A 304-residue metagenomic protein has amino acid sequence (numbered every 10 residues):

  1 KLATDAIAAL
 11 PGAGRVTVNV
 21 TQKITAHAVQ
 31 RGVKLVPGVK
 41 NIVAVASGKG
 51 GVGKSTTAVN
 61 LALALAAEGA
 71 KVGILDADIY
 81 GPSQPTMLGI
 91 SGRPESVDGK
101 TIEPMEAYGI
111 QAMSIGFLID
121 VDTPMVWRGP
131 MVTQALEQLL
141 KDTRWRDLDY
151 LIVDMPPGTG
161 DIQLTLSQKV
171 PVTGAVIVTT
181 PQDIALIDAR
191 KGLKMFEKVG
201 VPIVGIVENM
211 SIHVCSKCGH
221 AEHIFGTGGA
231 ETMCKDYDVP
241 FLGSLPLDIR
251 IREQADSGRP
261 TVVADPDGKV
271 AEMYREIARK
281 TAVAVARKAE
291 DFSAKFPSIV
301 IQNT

Functional and structural regions predicted by a protein language model:
K1-T17: Short, non-transmembrane amphipathic alpha-helical segments
I7, V39, G50, D76 (+9 more regions): Residue-level signature of catalytic and energy-coupling elements of molecular machines, predominantly ATP/GTP-dependent
V33-K34, D149-Y150, P156-S257: Conserved catalytic-core segment of NTP-binding enzymes
K34-K40: Phosphate-binding P-loop
I42-D78, L193: Walker A/P-loop phosphate-binding motif and the immediately C-terminal alpha-helix
L65-W127, T133-K141: Phosphate-binding loop that captures ATP/GTP phosphates
S257-E272: C-terminal boundary of histidine-terminating zinc-finger modules
I277-K280, E290-T304: A short, charged, Gly/Pro-tolerant segment at domain boundaries
